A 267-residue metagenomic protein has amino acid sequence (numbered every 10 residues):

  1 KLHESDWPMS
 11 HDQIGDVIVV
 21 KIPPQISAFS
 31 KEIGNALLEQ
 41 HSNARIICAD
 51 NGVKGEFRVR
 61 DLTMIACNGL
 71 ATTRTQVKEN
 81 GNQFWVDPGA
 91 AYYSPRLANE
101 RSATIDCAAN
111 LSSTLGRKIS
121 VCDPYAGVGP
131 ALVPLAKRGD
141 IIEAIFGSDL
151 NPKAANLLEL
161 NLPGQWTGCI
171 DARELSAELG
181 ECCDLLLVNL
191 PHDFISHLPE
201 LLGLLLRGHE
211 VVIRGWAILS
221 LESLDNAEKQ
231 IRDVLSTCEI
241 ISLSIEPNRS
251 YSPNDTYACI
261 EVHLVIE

Functional and structural regions predicted by a protein language model:
K1-E267: SAM-dependent transferase fold signal centered on methyltransferase-like domains, encompassing both Class I
